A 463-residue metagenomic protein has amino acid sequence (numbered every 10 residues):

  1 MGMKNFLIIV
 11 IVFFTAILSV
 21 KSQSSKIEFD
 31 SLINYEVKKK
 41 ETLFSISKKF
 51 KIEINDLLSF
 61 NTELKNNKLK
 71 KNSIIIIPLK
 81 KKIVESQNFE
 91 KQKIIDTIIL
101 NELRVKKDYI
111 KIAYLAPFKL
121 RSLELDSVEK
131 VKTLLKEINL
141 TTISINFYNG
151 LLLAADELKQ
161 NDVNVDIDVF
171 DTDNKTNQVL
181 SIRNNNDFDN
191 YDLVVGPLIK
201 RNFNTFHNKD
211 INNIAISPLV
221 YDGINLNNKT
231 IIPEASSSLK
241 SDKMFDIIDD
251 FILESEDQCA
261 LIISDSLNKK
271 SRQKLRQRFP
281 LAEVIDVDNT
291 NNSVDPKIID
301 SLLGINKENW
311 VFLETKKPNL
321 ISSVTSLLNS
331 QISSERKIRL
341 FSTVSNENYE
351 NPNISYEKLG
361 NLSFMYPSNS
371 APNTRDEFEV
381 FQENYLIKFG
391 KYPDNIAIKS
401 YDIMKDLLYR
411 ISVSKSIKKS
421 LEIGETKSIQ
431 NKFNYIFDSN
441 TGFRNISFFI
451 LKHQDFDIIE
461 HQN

Functional and structural regions predicted by a protein language model:
M1-L32, I459-N463: Bacterial Sec-dependent N-terminal signal peptides
S22-K51: Primarily a LysM-type cell-wall glycan-binding module
K68-S122: Pro/Ala/Gly-rich low-complexity, hydrophilic intrinsically disordered segments
V163-G223: Beta-alpha junction/loop-to-helix N-cap segments that form part of ligand/metal-binding clefts
D189-I199, I216-P218, Q258-D265, N306-V324 (+1 more regions): Periplasmic-binding protein-like
V195-G196, N202-K274: Extracytoplasmic ligand/sensor domains, especially the bilobed periplasmic-binding protein
T325-I398: Extracellular/periplasmic periplasmic-binding protein-like sensory domains
G390-A397, L408-Q462: Segments of small-molecule ligand-sensing domains
